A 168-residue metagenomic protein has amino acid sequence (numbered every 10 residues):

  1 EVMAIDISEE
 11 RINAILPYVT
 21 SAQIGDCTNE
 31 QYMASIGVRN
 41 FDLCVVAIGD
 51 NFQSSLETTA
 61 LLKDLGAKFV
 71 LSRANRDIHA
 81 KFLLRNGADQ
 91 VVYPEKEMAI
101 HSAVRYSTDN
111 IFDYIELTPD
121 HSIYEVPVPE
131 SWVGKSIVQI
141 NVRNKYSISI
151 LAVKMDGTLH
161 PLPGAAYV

Functional and structural regions predicted by a protein language model:
V2-M3, V70: Short beta-strand element of Class I
I5, W132-V168: Cytosolic Rossmann-like ligand/nucleotide-binding regulatory domains
I5-I7, A74: Conserved acidic E/D residue at the C-terminus of a beta-strand in Rossmann-like folds
R11-N13, A80: Short alpha-helix immediately C-terminal to the canonical SAM-binding loop
Q23-S102, P127: Phosphate-bearing ligand-interacting subdomains that bind or position ATP/ADP/UDP/GDP/NAD(P) or nucleotide-linked
D50, T118-D120, S131, N144: Short flexible coil/turn linkers enriched for glycine and charged/polar residues that connect secondary-structure
I100-H121: A charged, well-structured terminal subsegment
